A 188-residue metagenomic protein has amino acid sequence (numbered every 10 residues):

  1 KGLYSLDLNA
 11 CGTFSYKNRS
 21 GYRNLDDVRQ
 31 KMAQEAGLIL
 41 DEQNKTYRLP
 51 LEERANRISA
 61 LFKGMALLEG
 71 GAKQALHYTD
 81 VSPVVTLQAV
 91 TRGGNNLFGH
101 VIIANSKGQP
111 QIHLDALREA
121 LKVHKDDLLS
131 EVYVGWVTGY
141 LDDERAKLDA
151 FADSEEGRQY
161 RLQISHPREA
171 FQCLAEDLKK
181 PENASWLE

Functional and structural regions predicted by a protein language model:
K1-E188: Basic polyanion-binding and macromolecular-assembly surfaces
